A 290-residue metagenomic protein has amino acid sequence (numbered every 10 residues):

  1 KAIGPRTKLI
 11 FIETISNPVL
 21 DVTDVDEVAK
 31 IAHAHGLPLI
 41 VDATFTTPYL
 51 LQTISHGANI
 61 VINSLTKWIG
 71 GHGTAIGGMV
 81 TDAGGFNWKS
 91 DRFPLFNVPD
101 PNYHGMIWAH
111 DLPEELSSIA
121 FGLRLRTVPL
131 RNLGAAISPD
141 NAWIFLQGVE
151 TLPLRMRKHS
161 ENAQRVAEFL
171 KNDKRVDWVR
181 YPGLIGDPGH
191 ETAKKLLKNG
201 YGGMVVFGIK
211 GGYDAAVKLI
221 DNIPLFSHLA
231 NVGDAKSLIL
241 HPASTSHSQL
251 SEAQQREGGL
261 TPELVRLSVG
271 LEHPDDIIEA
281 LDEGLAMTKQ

Functional and structural regions predicted by a protein language model:
K1-D173: Conserved PLP-enzyme active-site core in the AAT-like
P5-K8, R155, S237-Q290: PLP-dependent enzyme catalytic core of the Aspartate aminotransferase-like
I10, G78-V80, V179, V205 (+1 more regions): Well-ordered beta-strand positions enriched in small/hydrophobic/aromatic, beta-favoring residues
T74, Y201-G203, G233-A235, T261-E263: A generic structural signal for well-ordered coil/turn residues at beta-strand boundaries that shape enzyme active-site
T81, V206-G208, S268-G270: Short hydrophobic/aromatic beta-strand micro-patches that form the beta-sheet surface supporting nucleotide- or nucleic
L133-A135, D140-A142, Q147, T151 (+3 more regions): Conserved small-domain helix->loop->beta segment predominantly found in fold-type I
